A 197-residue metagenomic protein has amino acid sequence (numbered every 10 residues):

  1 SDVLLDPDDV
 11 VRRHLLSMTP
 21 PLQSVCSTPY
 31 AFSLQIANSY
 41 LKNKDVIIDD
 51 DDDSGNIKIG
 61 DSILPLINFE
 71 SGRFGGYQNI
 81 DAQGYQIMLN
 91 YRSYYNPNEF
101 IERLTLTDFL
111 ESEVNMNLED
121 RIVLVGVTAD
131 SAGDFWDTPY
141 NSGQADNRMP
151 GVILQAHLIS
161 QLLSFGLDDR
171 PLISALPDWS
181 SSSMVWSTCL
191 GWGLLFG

Functional and structural regions predicted by a protein language model:
S1-G193: Flexible inter-domain connectors and hinge/loop segments
